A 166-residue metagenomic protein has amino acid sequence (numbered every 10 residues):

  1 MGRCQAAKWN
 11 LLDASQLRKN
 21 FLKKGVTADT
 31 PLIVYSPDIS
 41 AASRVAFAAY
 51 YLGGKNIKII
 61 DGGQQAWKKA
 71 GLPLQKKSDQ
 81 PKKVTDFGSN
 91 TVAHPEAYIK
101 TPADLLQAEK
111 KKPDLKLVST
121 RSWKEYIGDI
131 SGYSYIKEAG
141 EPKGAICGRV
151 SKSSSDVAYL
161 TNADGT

Functional and structural regions predicted by a protein language model:
M1-D29, A108-T166: Positively charged, proline/Ser/Thr-rich regional signature most characteristic of the Rhodanese/CDC25-like
R3-A6, L11-K112, I130: Thiolate-centered catalytic microenvironments shared by cysteine-dependent enzyme domains
